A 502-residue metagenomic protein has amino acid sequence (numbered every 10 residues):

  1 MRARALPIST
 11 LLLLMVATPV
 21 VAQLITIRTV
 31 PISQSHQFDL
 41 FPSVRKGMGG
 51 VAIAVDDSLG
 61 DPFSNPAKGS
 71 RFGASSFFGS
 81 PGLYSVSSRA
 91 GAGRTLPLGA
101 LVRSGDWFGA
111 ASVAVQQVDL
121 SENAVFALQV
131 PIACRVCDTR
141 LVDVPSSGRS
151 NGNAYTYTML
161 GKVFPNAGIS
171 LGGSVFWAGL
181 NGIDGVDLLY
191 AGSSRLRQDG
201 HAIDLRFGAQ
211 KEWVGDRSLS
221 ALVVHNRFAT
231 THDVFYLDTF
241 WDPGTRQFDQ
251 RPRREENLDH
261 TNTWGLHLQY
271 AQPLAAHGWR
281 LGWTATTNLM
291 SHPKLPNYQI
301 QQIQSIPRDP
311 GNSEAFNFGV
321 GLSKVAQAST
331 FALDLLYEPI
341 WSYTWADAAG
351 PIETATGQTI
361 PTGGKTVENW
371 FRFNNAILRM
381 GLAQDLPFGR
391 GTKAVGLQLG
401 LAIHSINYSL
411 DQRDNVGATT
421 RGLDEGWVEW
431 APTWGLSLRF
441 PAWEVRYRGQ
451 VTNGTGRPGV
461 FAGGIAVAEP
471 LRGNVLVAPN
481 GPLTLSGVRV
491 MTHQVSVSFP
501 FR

Functional and structural regions predicted by a protein language model:
V21-A124, S147, Q450-T452, A468: N-terminal, post-signal peptide beta-strand-biased segments of exported outer-membrane/organellar beta-barrel and other
M48, L98-S104, Y157-K162, L205-K211 (+8 more regions): Residues on the lipid-exposed face of transmembrane beta-strands in outer-membrane beta-barrel proteins
A52-A54, P81-S87, V115-D119, V175-N181 (+9 more regions): Transmembrane beta-strands of outer-membrane beta-barrel pores
G69-S75, A100-A111, L160-L171, E212-L219 (+5 more regions): Short loop/turn motifs that connect adjacent beta-strands in outer-membrane beta-barrel proteins
F77-P81, G109-V113, L171-V175, L219-V223 (+7 more regions): Membrane-embedded beta-strand positions of outer-membrane beta-barrel proteins
D119-N151, A178-R206, N226-H267, T286-G319 (+3 more regions): Extracellular/periplasm-exposed beta-strand and loop segments of Gram-negative cell-envelope proteins, dominated by
L436, F440-W443, T484-R502: Outer-membrane beta-barrel "beta-signal"
